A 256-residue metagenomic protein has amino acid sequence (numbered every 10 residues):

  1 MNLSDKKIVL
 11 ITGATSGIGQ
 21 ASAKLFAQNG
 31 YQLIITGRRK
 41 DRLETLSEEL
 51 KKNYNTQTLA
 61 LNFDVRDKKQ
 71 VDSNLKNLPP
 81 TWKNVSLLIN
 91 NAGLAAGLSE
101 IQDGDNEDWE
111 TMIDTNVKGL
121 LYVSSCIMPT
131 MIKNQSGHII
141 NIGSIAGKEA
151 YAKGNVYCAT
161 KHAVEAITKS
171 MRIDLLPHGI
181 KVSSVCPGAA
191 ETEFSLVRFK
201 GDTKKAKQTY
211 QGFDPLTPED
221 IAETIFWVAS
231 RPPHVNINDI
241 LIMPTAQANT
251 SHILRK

Functional and structural regions predicted by a protein language model:
T15-G17: Conserved glycine-rich cofactor-binding loop
Y31-L46: Conserved glycine-rich Rossmann-like NAD(P)H-binding loop of the short-chain dehydrogenase/reductase
K40-D41, N62-N74, N106: The beta1-alpha1 cofactor-binding region of Rossmann-like NAD(H)/NADP(H)-dependent oxidoreductases
S99-I101, D105-I113: Substrate-binding pocket helix/loop in short-chain dehydrogenase/reductase
S124, T160: Active-site helix of classical SDR
S144: Residue(s) in the substrate-gating loop at a strand-loop-helix junction that position the organic substrate next
S184-G188, K204-S251: C-terminal helical subdomain
